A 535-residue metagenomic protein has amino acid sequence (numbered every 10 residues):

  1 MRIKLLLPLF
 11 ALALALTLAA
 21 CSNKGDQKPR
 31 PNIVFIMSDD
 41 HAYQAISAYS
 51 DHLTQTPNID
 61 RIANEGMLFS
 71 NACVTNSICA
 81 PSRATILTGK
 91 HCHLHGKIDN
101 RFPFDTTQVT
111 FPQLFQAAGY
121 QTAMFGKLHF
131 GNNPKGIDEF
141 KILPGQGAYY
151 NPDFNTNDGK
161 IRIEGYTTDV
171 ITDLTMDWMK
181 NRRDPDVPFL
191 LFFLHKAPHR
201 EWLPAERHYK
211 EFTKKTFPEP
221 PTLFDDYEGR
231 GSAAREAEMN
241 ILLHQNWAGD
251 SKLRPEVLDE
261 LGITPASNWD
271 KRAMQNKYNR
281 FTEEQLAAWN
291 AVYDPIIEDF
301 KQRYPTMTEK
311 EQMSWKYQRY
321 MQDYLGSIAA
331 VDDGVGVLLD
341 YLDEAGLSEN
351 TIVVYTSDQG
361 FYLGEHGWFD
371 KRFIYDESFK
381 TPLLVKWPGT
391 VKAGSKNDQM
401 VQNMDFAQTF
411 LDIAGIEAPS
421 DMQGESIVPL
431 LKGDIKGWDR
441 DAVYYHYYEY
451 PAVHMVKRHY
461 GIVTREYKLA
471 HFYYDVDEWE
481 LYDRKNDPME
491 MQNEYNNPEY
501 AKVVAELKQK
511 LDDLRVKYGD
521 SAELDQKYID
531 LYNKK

Functional and structural regions predicted by a protein language model:
R2, P8-L12, L16, C21-Y473 (+5 more regions): Formylglycine-dependent sulfatase
K485: Residues forming the ATP-binding cleft of Hanks-type serine/threonine protein kinase domains
